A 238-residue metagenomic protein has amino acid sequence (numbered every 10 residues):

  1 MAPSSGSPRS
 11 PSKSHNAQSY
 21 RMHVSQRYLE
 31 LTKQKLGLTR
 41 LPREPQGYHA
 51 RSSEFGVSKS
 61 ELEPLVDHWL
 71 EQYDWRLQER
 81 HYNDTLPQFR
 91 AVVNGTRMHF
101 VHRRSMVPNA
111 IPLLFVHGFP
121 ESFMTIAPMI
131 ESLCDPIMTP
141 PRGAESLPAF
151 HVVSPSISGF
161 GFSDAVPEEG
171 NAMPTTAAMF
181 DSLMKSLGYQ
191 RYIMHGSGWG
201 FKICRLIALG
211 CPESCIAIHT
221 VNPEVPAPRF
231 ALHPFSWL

Functional and structural regions predicted by a protein language model:
M1-H81: N-terminal targeting or regulatory segments adjacent to alpha/beta-hydrolase or S9 domains
L38-L41, S60-L238: Catalytic cores of eukaryotic secretory-pathway lumenal/extracellular enzymes that build and remodel glycoconjugates
